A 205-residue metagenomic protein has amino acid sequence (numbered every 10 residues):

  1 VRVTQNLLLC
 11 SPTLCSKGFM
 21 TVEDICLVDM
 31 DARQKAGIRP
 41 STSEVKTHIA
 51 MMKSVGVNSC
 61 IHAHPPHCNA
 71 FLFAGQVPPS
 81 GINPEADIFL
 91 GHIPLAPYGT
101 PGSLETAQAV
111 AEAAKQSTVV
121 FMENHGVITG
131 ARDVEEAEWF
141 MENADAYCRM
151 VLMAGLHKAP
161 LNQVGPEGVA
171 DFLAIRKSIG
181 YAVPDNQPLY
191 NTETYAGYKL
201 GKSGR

Functional and structural regions predicted by a protein language model:
R2-R205: Glycine-rich flexible loops
